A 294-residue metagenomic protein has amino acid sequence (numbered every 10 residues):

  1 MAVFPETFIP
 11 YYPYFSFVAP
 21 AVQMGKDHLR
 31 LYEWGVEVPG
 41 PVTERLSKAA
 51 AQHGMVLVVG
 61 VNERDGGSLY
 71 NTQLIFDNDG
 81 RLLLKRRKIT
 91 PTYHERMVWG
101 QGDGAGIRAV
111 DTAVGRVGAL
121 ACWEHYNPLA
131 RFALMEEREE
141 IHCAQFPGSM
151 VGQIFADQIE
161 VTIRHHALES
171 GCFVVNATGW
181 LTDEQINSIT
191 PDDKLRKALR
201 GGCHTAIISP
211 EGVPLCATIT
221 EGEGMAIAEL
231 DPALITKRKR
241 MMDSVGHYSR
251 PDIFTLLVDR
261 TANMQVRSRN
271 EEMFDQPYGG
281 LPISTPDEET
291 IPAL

Functional and structural regions predicted by a protein language model:
M1-N78, G148-C172: Cys-nucleophile CN-hydrolase/nitrilase-fold catalytic domain and related Cys-dependent amidase chemistry that acts on
V3, T72, K85-R87, A109 (+2 more regions): Active-site-proximal beta-strand elements of phosphoester/diester hydrolases
E37-V56, R116, C122-A226, A293: CN hydrolase (nitrilase-like) catalytic-core segments centered on the catalytic cysteine and neighboring Lys/Glu
V59-V61, T72-I75, R108, T205-I207 (+1 more regions): Short beta-strand scaffold segments in enzyme catalytic cores
N78-D79, A113, P210: Short, ordered coil/turn segments that flank beta-strands lining enzyme active or ligand-binding pockets
D79, K85-R86, T218: Short hydrophobic alpha-helix segments
T92-V110, H125-L129: Active-site glycine-rich loop that binds ribose-phosphate moieties when present
T178-L294: C-terminal beta-strand edge segments of enzyme domains
